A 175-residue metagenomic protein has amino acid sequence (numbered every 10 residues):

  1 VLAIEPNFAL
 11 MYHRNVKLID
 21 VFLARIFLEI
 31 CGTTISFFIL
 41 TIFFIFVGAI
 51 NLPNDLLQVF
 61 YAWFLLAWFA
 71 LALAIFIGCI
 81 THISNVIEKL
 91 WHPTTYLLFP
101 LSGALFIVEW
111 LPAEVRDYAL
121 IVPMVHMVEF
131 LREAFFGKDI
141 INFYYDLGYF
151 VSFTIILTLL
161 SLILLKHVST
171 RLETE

Functional and structural regions predicted by a protein language model:
V1-L18, F22-E29: Transmembrane helix boundary and interhelical loop/hinge segments in multi-pass membrane proteins
V1-P6, I75-I83, E109-E114: A cytosolic-side transmembrane-helix exit/cap motif
L18, R25-W91, N142-I163: Alpha-helical transmembrane segments and their short interhelical loops
H82-I121, V125: Transmembrane helix segments
W110-A119, F136-G148: Extracellular/periplasmic helix-loop-helix junctions in multi-pass membrane proteins
M124-G137: Transmembrane alpha-helical segments of integral membrane proteins
K166-E175: Short cytosolic juxtamembrane segments of multi-pass membrane proteins
